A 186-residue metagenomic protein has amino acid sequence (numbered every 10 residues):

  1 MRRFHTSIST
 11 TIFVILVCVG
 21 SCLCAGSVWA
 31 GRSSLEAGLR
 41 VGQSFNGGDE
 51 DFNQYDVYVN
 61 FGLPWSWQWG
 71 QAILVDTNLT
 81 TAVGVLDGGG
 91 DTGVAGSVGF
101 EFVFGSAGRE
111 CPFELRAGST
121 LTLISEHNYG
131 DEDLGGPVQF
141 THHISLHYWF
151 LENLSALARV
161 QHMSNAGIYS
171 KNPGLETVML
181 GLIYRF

Functional and structural regions predicted by a protein language model:
M1-R32: Cleavable N-terminal export/targeting peptides
S27-S34, P64-V75, G90, G105-E114 (+1 more regions): Short loop/turn motifs that connect adjacent beta-strands in outer-membrane beta-barrel proteins
L35-V41, V59, T77-T81, L115-S119 (+3 more regions): Membrane-embedded beta-strand positions of outer-membrane beta-barrel proteins
S44-F45, V85-D87, N128-E132, N165-I168: Extracellular loop and loop/strand-boundary signature of outer-membrane beta-barrel proteins
D49-D51, G90-V94, G136-Q139, N172-G174: Short sequence motifs at beta-strands and strand-loop junctions characteristic of Gram-negative outer-membrane
Y55-V57, G174-F186: Outer-membrane beta-barrel "beta-signal"
D56-N60, S97-E101, H143, M179: Membrane-embedded beta-strand positions in outer-membrane beta-barrel channels/transporters
F61-L63, F102-S106, Y148, Y184: Residue-level signature of outer-membrane beta-barrel architecture
